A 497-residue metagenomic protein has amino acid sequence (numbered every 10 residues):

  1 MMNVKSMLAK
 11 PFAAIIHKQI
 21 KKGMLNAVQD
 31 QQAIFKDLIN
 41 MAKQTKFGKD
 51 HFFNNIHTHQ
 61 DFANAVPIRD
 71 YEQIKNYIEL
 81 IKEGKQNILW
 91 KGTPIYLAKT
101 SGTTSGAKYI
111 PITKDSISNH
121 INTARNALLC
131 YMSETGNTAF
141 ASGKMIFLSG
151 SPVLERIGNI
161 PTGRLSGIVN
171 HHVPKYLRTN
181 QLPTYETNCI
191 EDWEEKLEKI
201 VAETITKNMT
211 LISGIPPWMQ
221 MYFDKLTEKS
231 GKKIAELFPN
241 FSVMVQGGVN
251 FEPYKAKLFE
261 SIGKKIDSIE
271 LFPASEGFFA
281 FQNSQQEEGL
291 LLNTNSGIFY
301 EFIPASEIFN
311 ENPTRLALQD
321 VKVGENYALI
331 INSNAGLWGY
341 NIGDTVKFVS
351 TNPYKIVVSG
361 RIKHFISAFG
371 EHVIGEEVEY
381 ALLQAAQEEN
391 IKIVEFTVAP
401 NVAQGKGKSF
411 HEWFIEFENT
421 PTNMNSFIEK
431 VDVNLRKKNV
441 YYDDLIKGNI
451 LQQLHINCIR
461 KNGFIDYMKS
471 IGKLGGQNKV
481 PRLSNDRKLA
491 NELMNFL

Functional and structural regions predicted by a protein language model:
M1-N54, F62-R69, Y77-E83, I168-L497: Active-site glycine/GP-rich loop and adjacent strand/helix microenvironment that borders small-molecule binding pockets
Q29, A33-L97, Y109-D115, N126-N137 (+1 more regions): Active-site diphosphate/adenylate-binding microenvironment
L97-I110, I456: Conserved adenylation A10 loop of the ANL superfamily
G106-P111, H364-A368: Short small-residue beta-strand/loop micro-motif enriched in glycine and branched aliphatics
P111, D115-T123, M244-V245, S268 (+1 more regions): Long, hydrophobic, well-ordered secondary-structure blocks that form the structural core and pocket-lining surfaces
I112-D115, N119-T123, F140, E195 (+3 more regions): Residues forming well-ordered secondary-structure scaffolds
I117, I121-L128, G375, E379 (+1 more regions): Amphipathic alpha-helical segments in well-structured domains
Y131-K175: Conserved AMP-binding loop of ANL adenylate-forming enzymes
